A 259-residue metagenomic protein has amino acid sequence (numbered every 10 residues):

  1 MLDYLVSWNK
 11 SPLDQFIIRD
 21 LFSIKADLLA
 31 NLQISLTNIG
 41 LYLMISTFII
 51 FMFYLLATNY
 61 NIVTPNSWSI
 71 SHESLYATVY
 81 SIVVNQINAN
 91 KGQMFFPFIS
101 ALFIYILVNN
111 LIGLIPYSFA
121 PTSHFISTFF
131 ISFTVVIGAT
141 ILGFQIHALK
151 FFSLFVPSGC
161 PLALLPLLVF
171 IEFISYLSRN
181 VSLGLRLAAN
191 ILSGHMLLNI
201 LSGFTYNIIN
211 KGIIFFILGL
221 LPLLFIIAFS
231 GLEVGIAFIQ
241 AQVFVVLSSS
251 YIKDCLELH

Functional and structural regions predicted by a protein language model:
M1-H259: Selective transmembrane helix interface/packing segments
